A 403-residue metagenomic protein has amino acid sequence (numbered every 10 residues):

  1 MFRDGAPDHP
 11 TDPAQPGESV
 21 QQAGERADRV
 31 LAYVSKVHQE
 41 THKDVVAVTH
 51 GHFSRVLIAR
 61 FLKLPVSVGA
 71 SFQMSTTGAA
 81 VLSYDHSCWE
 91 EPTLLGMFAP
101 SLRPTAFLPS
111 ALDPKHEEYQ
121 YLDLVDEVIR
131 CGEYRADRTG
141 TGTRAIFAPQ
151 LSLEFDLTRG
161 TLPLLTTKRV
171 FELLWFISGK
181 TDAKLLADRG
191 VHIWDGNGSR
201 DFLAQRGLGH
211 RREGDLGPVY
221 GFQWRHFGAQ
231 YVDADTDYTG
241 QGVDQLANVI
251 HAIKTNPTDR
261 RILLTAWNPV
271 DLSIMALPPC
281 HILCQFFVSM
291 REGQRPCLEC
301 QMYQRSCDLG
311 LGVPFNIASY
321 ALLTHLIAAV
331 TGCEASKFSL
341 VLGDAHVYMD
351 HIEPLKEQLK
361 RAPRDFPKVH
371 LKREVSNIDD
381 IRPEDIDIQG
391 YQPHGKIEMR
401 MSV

Functional and structural regions predicted by a protein language model:
M1-R29, S83, F98: Phosphate-handling substructures
S19, A23-V34, L124, R169 (+1 more regions): Alpha-helical packing segments of well-folded alpha/beta enzyme cores
G24, D28-K36, I58, T324-A328: Generic structural signal for well-ordered alpha-helical scaffold segments
K36, E40-K43, A59-L112: Acidic, low-complexity terminal tails and accessory targeting/binding regions of phosphate-metabolizing enzymes
E40-H52, I262: Generic beta-sheet signal
F53-R55, Y348: Short, active-site-adjacent cap segments at secondary-structure transitions
L57-I58, L355: Hydrophobic packing residues within well-ordered alpha-helices of enzyme cores
L108-V403: Terminal, non-catalytic protein-protein interaction segments that mediate quaternary/complex assembly
